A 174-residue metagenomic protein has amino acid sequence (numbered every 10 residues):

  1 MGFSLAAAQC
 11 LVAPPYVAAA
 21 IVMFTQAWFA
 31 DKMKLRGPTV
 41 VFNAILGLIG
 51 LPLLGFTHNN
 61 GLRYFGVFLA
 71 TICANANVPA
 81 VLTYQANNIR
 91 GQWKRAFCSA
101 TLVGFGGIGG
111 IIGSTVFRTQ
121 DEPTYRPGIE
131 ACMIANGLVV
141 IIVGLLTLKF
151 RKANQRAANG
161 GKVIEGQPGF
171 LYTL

Functional and structural regions predicted by a protein language model:
G2, M33, Y84-A96, E122-P123: Paired intracellular helix-loop junctions of major facilitator superfamily
Y16-A18, G107-G109: Short hydrophobic/small-residue motifs within alpha-helical transmembrane segments of multi-pass transporter-like
I21-L35: Helix-to-loop junctions at the C-terminal end of transmembrane segments in multipass secondary transporters
F29-D31, V116-T124: Interfacial helix-cap and linker-helix signal at transmembrane-aqueous boundaries of multi-pass secondary transporters
G37-L53: Structural signature of the two symmetry-related core transmembrane helices
P38, R95, T101, P123-L174: Intracellular terminal tails of multi-pass secondary transporters
G55-V67, N77: Helix-loop junctions at membrane interfaces in 12-TM secondary transporters
A76-G91, S99, G113: Intracellular juxtamembrane helix-capping segments at the cytosolic ends of symmetry-related transmembrane helices
